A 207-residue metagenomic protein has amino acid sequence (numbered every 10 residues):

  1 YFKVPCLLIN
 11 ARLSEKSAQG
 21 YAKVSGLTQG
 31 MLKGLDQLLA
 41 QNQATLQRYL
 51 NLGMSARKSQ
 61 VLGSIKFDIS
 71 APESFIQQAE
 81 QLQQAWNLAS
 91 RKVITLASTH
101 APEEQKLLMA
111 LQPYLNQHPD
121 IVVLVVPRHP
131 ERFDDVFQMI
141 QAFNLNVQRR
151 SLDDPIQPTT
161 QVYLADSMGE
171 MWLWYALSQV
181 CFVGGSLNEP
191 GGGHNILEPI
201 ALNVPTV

Functional and structural regions predicted by a protein language model:
Y1-V61, I65-I69, S74, H100 (+3 more regions): Active-site and donor-binding regions of nucleotide-sugar-utilizing enzymes
V4-P5, V180, G185, E198-V207: Structural loop-to-beta junction motif characteristic of Rossmann-like glycosyltransferase folds
K33-Q37, V93, I121-V123, Q161 (+1 more regions): Short active-site oxyanion
L38, S64, L107, F182 (+1 more regions): Residue-level signal for inorganic ion chemistry
A40, L96, V183: Redox-cofactor binding/interface segments in oxidoreductases and associated redox assembly factors
A71-D153: Conserved catalytic-core segment of nucleotide-activated headgroup transferases in glycan assembly
P158-G191: Acidic donor-binding loop of glycosyltransferase active sites
